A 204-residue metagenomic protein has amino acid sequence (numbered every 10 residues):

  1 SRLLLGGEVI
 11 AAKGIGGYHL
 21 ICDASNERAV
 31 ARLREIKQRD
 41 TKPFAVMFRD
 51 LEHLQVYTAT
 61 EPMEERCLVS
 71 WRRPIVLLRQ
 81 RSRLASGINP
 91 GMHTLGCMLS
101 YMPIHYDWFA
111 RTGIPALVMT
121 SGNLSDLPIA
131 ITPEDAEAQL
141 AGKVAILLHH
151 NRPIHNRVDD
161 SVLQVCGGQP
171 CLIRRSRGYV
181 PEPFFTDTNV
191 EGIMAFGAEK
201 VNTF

Functional and structural regions predicted by a protein language model:
S1-F204: Active-site-adjacent structural elements in enzyme catalytic cores
